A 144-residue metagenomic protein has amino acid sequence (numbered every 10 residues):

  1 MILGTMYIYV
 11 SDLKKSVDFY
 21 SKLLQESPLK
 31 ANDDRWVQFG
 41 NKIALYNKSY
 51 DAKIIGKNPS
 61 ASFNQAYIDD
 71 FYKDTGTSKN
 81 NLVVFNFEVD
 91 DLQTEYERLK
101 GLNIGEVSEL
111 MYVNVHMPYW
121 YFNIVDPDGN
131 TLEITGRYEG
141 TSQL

Functional and structural regions predicted by a protein language model:
M1-V17, K30, L82-F87, T135-L144: N-terminal beta-strand motif that seeds the catalytic metal site of vicinal oxygen chelate
I2-S11, V37, N58-R98, W120-V125: Vicinal oxygen chelate
Y9-N58: Core segments of cupin and vicinal oxygen chelate
D12, I43, S49, V89-D91 (+2 more regions): Non-catalytic surface loops within mature trypsin-like serine protease
S16-F19, E95-L99: Hydrophobic side chains in well-ordered alpha-helices
I55-S60, S78-K79, L132-S142: Short, basic, helix/turn surface patches
F87, Y96-L144: Vicinal oxygen chelate
